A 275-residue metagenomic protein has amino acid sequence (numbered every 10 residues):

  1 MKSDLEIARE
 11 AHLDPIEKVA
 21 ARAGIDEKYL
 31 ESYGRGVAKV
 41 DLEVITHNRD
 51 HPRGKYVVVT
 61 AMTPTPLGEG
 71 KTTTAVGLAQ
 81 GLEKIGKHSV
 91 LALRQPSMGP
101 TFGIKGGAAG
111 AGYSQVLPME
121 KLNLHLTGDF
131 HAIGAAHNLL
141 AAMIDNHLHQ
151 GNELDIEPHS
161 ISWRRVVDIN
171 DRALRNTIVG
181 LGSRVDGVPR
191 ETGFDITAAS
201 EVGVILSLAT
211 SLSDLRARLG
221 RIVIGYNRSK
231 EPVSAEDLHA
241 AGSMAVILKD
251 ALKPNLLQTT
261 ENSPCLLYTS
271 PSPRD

Functional and structural regions predicted by a protein language model:
D4-A61, K87: Extreme N-terminal, non-catalytic leader segments that precede Walker-type/kinase nucleotide-binding cores
E10, T73-V76, G134, I196: Conserved structured core elements
I45-T46, Y56-V57, K84-G180, P189-F194 (+1 more regions): N-terminal phosphate/diphosphate-binding loop that engages ATP/GTP or pyrophosphate donors across diverse enzyme folds
H51-I85, S89-L91: Walker A (P-loop) phosphate-binding motif
T259-N262, L266: Conserved catalytic alpha/beta core of Sir2/sirtuin-type deacylases, generalized to analogous enzyme cores that bind
Y268-D275: Conserved small/polar residues in nucleotide/adenosyl-binding loops
